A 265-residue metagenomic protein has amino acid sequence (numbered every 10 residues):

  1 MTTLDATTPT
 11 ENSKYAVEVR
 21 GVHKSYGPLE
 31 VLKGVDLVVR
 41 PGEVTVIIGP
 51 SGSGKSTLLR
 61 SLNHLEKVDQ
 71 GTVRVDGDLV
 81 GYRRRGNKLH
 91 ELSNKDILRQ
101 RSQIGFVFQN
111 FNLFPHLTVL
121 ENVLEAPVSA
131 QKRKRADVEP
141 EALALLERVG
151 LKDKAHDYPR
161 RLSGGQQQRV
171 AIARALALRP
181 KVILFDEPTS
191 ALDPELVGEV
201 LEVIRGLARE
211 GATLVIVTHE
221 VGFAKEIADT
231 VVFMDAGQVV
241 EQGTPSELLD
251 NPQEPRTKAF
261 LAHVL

Functional and structural regions predicted by a protein language model:
G71-R85: Conserved ABC transporter NBD signature motif
L117-E125: Short coil-to-helix segment of the ABC ATPase nucleotide-binding domain corresponding to the Q-loop/switch region
Y158-L162, Q166: Conserved ABC ATPase signature
A177-K181: A short, proline-enriched helix->beta-strand linker immediately N-terminal to the Walker B motif in ABC-type P-loop
P194-L196: Helix N-cap at the start of a conserved alpha-helix in ABC-type nucleotide-binding domains
Q242-G243: ABC ATPase "signature
